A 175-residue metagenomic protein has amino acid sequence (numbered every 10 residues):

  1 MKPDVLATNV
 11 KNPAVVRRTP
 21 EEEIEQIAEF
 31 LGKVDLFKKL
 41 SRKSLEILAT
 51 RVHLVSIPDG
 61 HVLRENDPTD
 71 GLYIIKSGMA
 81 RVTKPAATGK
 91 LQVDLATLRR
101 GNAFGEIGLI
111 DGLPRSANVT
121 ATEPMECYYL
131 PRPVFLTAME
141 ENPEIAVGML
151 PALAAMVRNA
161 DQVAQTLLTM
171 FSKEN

Functional and structural regions predicted by a protein language model:
M1-N175: Cytosolic regulatory regions built on CNB/CRP/Popeye-like sensor folds
